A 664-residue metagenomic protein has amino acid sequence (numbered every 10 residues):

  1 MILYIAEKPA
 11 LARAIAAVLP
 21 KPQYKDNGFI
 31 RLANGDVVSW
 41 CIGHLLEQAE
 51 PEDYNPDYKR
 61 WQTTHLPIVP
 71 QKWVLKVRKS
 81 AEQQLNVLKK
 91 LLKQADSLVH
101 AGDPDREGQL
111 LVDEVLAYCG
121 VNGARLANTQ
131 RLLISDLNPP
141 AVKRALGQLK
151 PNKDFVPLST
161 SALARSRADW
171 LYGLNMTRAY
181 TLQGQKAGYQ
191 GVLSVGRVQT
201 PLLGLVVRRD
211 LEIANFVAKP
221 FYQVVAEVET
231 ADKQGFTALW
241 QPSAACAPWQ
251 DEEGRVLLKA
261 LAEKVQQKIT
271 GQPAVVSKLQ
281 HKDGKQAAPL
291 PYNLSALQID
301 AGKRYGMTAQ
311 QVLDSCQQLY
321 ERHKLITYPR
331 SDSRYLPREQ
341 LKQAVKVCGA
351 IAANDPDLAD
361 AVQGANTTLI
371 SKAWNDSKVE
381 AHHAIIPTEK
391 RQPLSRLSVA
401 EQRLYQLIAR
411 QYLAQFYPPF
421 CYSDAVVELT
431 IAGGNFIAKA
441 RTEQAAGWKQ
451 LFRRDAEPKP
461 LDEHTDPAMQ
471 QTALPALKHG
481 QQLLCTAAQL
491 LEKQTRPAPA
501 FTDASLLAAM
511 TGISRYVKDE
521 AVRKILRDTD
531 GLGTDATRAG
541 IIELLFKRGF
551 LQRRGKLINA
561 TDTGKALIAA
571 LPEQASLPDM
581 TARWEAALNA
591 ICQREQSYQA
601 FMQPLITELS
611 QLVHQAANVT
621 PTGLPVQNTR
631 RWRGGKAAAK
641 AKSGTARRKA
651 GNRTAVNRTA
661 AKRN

Functional and structural regions predicted by a protein language model:
M1-W170, E253: Intrinsically disordered, low-complexity regulatory segments
I2-L3, Y118, T177, I213-N215 (+7 more regions): Basic, low-complexity terminal or inter-domain segments flanking catalytic cores
L11-P20, Q185-V225, L397-L404, A409-F416 (+1 more regions): NTP-handling and nucleic-acid-processing catalytic cores
N86, K93-Q94, L137-V228, H281-K282 (+1 more regions): C-terminal or mid-to-C-terminal helical accessory/interaction module adjacent to the motor/catalytic core
D103, D300, R304-Q311: A conserved hydrophobic secondary-structure block that centers on an alpha-helix together with its immediately flanking
P248-L290, Q298, D579: Metal- or metallocofactor-binding catalytic centers and their adjacent structured scaffolds across diverse enzyme
P273-L294, G302, M307, R330-S333 (+2 more regions): A charged, low-hydrophobicity C-terminal interaction/regulatory region common to genome-maintenance complexes
